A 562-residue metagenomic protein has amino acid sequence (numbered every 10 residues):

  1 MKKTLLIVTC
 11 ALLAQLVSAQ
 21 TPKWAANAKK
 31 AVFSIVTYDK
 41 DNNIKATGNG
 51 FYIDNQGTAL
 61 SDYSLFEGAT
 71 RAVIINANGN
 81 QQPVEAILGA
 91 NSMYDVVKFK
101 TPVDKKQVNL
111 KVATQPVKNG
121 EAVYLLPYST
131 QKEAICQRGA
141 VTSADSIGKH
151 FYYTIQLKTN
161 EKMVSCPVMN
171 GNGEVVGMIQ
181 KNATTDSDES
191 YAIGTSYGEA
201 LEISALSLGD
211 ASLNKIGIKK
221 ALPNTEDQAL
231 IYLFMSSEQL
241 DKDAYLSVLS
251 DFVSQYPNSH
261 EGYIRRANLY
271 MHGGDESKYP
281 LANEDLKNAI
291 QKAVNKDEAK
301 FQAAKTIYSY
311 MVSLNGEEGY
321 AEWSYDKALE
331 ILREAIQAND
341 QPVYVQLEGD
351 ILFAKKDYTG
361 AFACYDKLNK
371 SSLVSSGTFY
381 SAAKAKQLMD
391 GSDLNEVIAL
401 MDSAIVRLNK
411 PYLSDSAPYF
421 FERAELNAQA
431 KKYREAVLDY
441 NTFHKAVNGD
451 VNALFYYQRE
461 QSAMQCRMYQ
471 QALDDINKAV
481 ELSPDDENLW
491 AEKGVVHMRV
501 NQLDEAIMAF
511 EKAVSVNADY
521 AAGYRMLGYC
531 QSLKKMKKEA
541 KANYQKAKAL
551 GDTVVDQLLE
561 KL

Functional and structural regions predicted by a protein language model:
Q20-A26, K106-Y152, T159-V164, I179-Y191: Flexible, gly/ser-rich surface segments that form the specificity/activation loops bordering the active-site cleft
Q20-T21, Y38-Q56, D62, Q81-V84 (+2 more regions): A conserved glycine-rich beta-strand in the N-terminal activation segment of trypsin-fold
T21-A25, Q107, M178-V248: C-terminal cap/linker of serine protease catalytic domains
D54-I135, H150-Y152, L157: Conserved active-site neighborhood of the chymotrypsin/trypsin-like protease fold
H260-E261, N295-F301, D340-V345, V374-G377 (+5 more regions): Helix-start (N-cap) detector for alpha-helical repeat units in TPR-like alpha-solenoids, especially tetratricopeptide
R265, Q302, L347, S381 (+5 more regions): Canonical tetratricopeptide repeat
H272-D275, S309-S313, A354, L388-D390 (+5 more regions): Register position in tetratricopeptide repeats
